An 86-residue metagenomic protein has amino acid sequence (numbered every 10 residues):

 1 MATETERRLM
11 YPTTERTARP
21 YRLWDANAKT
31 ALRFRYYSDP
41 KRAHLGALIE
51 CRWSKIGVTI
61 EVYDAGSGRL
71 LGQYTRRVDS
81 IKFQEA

Functional and structural regions predicted by a protein language model:
A2-R16, L45-S54: Short linear motifs in intrinsically disordered
T5-R33: Short aromatic-glycine-(Arg/Gly/Cys) micro-motifs in beta-strand/loop hairpins
Y21-L23, A43, A47, I60-V62 (+1 more regions): Hydrophobic beta-strand residues in large extracellular and virion-surface proteins
N27-K29, K41, G66, I81: Intrinsic disorder/low-complexity detector
A28, Y36-T59: A short, charged, amphipathic alpha-helix used as a generic interaction element across diverse proteins
R52-A86: Short, mixed-charge low-complexity intrinsically disordered segments
